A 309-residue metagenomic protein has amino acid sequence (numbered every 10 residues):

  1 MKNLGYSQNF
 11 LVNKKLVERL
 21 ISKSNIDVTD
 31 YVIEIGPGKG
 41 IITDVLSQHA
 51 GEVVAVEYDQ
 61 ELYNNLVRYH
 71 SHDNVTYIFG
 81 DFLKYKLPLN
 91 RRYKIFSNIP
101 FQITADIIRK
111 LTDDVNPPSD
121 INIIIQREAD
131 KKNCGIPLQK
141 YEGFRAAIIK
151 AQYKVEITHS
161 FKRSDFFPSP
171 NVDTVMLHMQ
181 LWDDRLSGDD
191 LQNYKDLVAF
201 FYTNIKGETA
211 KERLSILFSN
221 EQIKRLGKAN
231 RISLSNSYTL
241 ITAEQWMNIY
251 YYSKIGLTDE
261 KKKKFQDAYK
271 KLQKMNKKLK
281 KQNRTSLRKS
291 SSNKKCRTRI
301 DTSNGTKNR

Functional and structural regions predicted by a protein language model:
M1-F200, T239, Q245-R309: Catalytic cores of RNA-modifying enzymes
Q192-S235: Long, well-ordered amphipathic alpha-helical subdomains in the mid-to-C-terminal portions of large enzyme subunits
